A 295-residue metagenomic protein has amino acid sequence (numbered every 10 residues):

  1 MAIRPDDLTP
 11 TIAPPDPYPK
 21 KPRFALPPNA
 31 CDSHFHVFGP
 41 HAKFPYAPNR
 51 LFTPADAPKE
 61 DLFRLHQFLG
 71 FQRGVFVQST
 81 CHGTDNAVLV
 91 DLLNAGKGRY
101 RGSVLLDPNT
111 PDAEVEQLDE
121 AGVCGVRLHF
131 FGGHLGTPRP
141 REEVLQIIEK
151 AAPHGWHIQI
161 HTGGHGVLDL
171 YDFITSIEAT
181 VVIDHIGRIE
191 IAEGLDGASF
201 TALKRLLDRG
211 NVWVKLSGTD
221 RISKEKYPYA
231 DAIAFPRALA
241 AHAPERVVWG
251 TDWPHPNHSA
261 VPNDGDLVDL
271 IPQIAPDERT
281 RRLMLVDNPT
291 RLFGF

Functional and structural regions predicted by a protein language model:
A2-N29, D56-R73, P244-R246, S259-F295: Mid-to-C-terminal alpha-helical segments outside catalytic/metal-binding sites
I3, D7-T9, C124, P138-W249: Catalytic pocket-lining loop regions of alpha/beta-barrel enzymes, especially the amidohydrolase/enolase/GH5 lineages
A30-P40, I183-I186: Histidine-centered catalytic micro-motifs
H34, H66, L89, L118 (+8 more regions): Conserved, mostly hydrophobic/aromatic
H36, S79-T80, L105-N109, H129-G133 (+4 more regions): Active-site beta-loop-alpha junctions enriched in small/polar residues
R50-G83, R99-L105, V123-F131, W156-I158 (+1 more regions): Divalent metal-dependent hydrolysis catalytic cores, especially in the metallo-beta-lactamase
D56-L65, N109-L118, E143, A198-S199: Short, acidic/polar
D85-Y100, I183, I233-A243, D264-I274: Short, electropositive alpha-helical surface patch
